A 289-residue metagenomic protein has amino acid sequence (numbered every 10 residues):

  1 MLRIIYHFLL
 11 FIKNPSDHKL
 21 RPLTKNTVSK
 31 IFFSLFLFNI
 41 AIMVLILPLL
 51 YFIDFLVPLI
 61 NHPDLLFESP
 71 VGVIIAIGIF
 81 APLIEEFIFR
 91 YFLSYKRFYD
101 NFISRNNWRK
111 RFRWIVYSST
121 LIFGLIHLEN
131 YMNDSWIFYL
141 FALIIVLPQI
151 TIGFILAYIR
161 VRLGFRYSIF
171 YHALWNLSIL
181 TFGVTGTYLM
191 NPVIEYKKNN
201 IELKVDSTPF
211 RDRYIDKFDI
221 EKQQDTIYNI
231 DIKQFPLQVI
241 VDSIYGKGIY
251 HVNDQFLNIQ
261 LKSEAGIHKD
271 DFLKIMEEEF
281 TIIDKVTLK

Functional and structural regions predicted by a protein language model:
M1-V57, W175, L180-N200, Q238-K247 (+1 more regions): N-terminal, membrane-interfacial amphipathic/helix-forming hydrophobic leader that caps and precedes the first
L2-A81, I88, F92-W108, M132-L140: Juxtamembrane helix-loop-helix connectors linking adjacent transmembrane helices in multi-pass membrane enzymes
D17-K30, F165-W175, E202-E221: Short, charge-rich amphipathic segments
M43-L47, I74-F210: Transmembrane helix-loop-helix hairpins at the membrane interface of multi-pass integral membrane proteins
N191-K289: Beta-strand-rich assembly/attachment modules of structural machines
